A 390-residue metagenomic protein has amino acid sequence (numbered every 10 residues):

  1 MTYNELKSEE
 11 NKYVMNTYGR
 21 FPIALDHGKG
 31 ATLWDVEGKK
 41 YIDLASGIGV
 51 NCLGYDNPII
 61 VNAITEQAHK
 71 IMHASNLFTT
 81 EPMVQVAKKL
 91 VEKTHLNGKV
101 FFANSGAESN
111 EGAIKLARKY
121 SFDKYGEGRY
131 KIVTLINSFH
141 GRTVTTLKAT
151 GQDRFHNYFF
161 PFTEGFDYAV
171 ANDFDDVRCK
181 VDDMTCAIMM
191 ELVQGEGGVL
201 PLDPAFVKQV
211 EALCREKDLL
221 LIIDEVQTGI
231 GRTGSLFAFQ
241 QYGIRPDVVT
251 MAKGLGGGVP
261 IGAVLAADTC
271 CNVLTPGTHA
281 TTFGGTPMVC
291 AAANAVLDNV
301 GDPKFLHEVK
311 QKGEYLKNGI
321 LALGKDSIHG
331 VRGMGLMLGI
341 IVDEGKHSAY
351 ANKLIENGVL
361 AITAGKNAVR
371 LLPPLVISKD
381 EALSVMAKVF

Functional and structural regions predicted by a protein language model:
M1-F390: Conserved N-terminal phosphate-binding loop of PLP-dependent enzymes in the Aspartate aminotransferase
